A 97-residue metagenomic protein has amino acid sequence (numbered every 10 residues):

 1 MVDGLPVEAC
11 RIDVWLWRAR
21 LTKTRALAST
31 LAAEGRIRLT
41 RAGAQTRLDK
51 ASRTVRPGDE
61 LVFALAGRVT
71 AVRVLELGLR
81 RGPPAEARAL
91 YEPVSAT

Functional and structural regions predicted by a protein language model:
V2-R18, S29-T30, R38-T97: Strongly charged
